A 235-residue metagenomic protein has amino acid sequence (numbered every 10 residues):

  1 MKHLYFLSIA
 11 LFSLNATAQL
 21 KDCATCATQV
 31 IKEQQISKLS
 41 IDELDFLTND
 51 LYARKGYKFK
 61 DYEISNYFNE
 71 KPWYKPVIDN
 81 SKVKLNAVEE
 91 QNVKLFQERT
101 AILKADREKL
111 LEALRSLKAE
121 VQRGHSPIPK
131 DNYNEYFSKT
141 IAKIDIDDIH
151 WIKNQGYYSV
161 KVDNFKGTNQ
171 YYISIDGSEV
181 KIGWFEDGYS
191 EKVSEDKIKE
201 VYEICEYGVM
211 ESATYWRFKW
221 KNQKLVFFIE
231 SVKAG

Functional and structural regions predicted by a protein language model:
M1-K21: Bacterial Sec-dependent N-terminal signal peptides
Q19-D42: Short N-terminal segments immediately surrounding and downstream of signal-peptide cleavage
Q35-P76: Amphipathic alpha-helical packing elements
T48-L51, K55, T100, V121-H125 (+1 more regions): Sec/Tat-exported extracytoplasmic proteins
F59, N66-K104: Compact alpha-helical subdomains of small soluble proteins
K109-H125: Short, aromatic-enriched amphipathic alpha-helices that serve as compact interaction elements
K130-I175: Short solvent-exposed beta->alpha transition segments
G167-G235: Exposed beta-sheet edge and beta->alpha loop/turn motif
